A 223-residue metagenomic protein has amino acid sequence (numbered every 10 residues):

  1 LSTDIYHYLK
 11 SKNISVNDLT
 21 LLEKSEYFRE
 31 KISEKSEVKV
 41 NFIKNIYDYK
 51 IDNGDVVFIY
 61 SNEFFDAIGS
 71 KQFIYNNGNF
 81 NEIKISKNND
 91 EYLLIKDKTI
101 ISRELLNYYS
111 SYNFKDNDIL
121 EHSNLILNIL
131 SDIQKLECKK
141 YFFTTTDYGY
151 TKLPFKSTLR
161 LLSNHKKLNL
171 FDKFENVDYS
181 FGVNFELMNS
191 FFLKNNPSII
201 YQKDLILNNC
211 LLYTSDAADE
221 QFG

Functional and structural regions predicted by a protein language model:
L1-K44, D48: SAM cofactor-binding core of SAM-dependent methyltransferases, primarily the Rossmann-like beta-alpha-beta module
L22, I59-N62, T146: Active-site flanking residues adjacent to catalytic metal/cofactor-binding acidic residues
E30, A67-S70, P154: Short helix/loop capping segments that flank catalytic or ligand/cofactor-binding pockets
Y49-N53: Short conserved loop adjoining the S-adenosyl-L-methionine
V56-V57, Y141: Conserved acidic residues
Y60-N62, D66-R103, R160-L162: A mobile, often basic/glycine-rich helix-loop segment that functions as the active-site lid/recognition loop
L106-S215: Long, Lys/Arg- and hydrophobic-enriched amphipathic alpha-helices
Y213-G223: Single conserved hydrophobic/aromatic residue that forms the stacking wall/gate of nucleotide- or nucleobase-binding
